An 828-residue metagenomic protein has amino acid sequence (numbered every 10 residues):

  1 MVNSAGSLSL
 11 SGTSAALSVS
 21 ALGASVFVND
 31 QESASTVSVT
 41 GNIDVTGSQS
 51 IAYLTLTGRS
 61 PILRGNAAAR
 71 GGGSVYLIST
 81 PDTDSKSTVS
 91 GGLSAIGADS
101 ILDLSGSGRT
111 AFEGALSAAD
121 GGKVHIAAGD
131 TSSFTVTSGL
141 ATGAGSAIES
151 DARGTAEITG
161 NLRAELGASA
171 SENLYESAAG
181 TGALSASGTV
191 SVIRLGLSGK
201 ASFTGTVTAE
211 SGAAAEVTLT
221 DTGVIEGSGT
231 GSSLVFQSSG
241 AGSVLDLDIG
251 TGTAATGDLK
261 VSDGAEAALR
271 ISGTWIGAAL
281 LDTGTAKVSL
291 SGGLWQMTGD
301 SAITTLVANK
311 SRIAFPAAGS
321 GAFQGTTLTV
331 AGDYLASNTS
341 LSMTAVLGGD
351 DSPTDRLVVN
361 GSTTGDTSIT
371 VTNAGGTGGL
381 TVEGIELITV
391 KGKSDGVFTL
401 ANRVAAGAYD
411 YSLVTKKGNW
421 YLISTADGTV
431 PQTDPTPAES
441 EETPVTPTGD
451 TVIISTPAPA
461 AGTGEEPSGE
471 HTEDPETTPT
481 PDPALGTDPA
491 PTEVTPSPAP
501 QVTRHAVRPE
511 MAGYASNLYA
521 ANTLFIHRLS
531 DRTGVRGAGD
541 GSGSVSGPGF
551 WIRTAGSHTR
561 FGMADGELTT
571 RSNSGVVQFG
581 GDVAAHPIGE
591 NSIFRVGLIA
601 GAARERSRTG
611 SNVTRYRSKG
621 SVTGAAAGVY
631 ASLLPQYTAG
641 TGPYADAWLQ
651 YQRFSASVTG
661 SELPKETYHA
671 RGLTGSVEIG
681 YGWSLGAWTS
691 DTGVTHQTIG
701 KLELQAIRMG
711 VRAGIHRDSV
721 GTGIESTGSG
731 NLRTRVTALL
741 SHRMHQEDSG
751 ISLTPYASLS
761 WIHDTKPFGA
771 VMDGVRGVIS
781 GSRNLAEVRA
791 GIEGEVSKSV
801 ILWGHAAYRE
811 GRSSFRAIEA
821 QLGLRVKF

Functional and structural regions predicted by a protein language model:
G6-L8, T13-L17, L22-V26, S33-S35 (+39 more regions): The right-handed parallel beta-helix/beta-solenoid scaffold, focusing on the short coil/turn and N-cap positions
S35, S85, S546-F550, E590-V596 (+7 more regions): Outer-envelope beta-barrel architecture signal
G72, G121, G145, A214 (+12 more regions): Transmembrane beta-barrel architecture of outer membranes
E226-S232, Q237-T354, V358-S362, D366 (+2 more regions): Extracellular beta-solenoid/beta-roll
D258, A278, S342, G549-R553 (+8 more regions): Residue-level detector of the transmembrane beta-barrel scaffold of outer-membrane proteins
G462-D691, H805-A807, R812-E819, R825: Outer membrane beta-barrel translocator domains of Type V secretion systems
G628, G721-F828: Outer membrane beta-barrel transmembrane domains
K665-V771: Detector for outer-membrane/organellar transmembrane beta-barrel domains, recognizing the amphipathic beta-strand
